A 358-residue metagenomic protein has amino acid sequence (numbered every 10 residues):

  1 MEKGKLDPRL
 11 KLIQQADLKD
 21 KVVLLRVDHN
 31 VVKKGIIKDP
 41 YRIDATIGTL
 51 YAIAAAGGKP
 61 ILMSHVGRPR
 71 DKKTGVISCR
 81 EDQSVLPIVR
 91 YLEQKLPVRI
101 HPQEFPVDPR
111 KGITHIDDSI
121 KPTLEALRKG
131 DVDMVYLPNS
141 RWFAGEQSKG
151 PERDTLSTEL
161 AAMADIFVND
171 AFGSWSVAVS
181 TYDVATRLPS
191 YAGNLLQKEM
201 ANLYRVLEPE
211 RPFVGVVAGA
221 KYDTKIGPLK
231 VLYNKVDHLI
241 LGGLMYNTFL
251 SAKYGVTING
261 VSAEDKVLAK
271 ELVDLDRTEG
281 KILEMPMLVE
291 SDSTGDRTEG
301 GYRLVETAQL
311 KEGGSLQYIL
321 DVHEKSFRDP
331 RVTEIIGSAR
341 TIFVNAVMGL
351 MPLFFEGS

Functional and structural regions predicted by a protein language model:
M1-S358: Active-site loop-to-helix "anion-binding N-cap" substructures in soluble metabolic enzymes
